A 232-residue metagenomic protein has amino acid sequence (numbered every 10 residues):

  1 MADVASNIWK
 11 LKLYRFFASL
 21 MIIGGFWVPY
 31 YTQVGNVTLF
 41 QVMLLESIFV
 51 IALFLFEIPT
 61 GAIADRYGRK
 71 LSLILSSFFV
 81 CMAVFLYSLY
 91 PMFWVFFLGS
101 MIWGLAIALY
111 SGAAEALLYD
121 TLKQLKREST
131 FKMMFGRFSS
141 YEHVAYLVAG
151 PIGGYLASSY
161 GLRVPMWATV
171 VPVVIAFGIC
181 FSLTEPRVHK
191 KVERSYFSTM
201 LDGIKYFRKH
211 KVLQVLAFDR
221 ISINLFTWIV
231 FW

Functional and structural regions predicted by a protein language model:
M1-A5, E185-D219: Juxtamembrane intracellular "pre-TM" segments in multi-pass secondary transporters
A2-L55, H210-W232: Helix-loop boundary and gating motifs at the non-cytosolic
Y31-V34, Y146-A168: Transmembrane alpha-helix termini and helix-breaking/packing motifs in multi-pass membrane transporters
V50-I58, H143-L147, P151: Residue-level signature of mid-helix packing/kink "hotspots" within the transmembrane helices of 12-pass Major
F78-M92, F96: C-terminal ends and interior cores of transmembrane alpha-helices in multi-pass membrane transporters/permeases
M101-H143: Cytoplasmic helix-loop-helix junction between adjacent transmembrane helices in 12-TM secondary transporters
L162-S195: Helix-loop junctions on the cytosolic side of multi-pass membrane transporters, especially the intracellular loop
